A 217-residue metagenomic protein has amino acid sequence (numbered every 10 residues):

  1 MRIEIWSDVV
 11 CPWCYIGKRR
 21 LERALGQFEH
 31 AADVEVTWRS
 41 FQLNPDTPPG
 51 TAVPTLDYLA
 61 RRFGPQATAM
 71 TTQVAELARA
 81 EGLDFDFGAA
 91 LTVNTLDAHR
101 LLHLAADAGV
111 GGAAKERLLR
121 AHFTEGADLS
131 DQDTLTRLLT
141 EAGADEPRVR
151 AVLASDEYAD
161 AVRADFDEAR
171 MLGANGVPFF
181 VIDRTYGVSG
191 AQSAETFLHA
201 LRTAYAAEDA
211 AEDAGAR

Functional and structural regions predicted by a protein language model:
M1, D46-P49, R61-P65, L138-A142 (+1 more regions): A broad, low-specificity signal for short, low-complexity segments enriched in glycine/proline and polar/charged
M1-W6, E35-R39: Short, well-ordered beta-strand elements
I3-W6, I16-H30, H103, D107-R217: C-terminal cap of thioredoxin/glutaredoxin-like
D8, G88-A90, T185: Short strand-loop junctions, especially beta-strand C-caps/beta-turns that link beta-sheets to coils or alpha-helices
C11-C14: Short cysteine clusters
R19-H122, R217: Structural alpha/beta surface segment adjacent to cysteine/selenocysteine redox centers across thiol/disulfide enzymes
